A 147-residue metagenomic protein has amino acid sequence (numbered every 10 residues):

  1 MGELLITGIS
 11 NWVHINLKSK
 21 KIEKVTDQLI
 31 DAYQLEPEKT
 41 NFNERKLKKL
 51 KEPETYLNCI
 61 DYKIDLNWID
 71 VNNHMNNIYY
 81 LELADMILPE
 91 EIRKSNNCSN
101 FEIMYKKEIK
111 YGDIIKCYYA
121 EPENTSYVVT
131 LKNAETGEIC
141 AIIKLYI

Functional and structural regions predicted by a protein language model:
M1-K48, I109-Y111, E121-I147: HotDog/MaoC-like acyl-thioester-processing domains
T7, E54-D61, N100, I114-K116 (+1 more regions): Intrinsic-disorder/low-complexity, polar/charged segments enriched in Ser/Thr/Lys/Arg/Asp/Glu/Gln
I9, I69, F101: Generic anion/oxyanion-binding catalytic loop in active/binding sites
N11-V13, D61-D65, M104, Y146: Generic structural detector for well-ordered beta-strands
N16-N97: Hot-dog-fold acyl-thioester-processing enzymes
I78, I103, K116-C117, T125 (+1 more regions): Intrinsically disordered, low-complexity segments enriched in small/polar residues
N100-E121: Active-site beta-strand->loop segment that positions catalytic residues and contacts the acyl thioester
